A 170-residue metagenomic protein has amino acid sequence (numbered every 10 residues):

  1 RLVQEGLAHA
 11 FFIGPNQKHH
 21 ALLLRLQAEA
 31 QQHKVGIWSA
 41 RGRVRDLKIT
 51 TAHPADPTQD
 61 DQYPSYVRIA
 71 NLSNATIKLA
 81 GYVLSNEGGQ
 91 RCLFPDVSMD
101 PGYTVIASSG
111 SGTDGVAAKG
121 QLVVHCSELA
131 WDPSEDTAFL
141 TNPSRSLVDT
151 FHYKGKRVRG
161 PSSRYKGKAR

Functional and structural regions predicted by a protein language model:
R1-R170: Small beta-barrel nucleic-acid-binding modules, primarily SNase/OB-fold domains and secondarily Tudor-like barrels
